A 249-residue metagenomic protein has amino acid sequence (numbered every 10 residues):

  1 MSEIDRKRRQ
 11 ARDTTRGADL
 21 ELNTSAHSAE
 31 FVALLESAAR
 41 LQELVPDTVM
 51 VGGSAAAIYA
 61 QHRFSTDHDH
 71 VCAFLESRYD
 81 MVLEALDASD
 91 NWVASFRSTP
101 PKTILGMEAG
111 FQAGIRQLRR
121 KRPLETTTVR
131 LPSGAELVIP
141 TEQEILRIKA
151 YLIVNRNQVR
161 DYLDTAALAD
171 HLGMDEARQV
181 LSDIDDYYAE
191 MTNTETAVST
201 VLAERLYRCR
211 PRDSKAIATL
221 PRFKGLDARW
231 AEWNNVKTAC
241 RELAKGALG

Functional and structural regions predicted by a protein language model:
S2-G249: Compositionally biased terminal segments of proteins
